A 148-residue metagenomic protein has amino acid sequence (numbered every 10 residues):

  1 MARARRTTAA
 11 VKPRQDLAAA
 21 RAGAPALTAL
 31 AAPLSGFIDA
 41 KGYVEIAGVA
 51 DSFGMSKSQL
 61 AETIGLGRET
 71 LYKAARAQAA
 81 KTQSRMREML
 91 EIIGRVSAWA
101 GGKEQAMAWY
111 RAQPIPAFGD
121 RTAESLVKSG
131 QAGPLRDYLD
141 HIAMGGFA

Functional and structural regions predicted by a protein language model:
M1-A148: Non-transmembrane "mature" sequence context
